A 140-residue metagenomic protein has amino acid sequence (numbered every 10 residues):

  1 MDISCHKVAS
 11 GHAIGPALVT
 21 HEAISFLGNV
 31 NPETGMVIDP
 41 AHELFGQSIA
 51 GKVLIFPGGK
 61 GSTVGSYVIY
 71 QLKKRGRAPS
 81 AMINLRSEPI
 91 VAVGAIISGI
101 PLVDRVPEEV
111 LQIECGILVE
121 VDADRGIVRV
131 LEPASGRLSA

Functional and structural regions predicted by a protein language model:
D2-A13, L18-R129, A134: Feature captures the catalytic cores and cofactor-binding loops of soluble hydro-lyases/lyases that act on carboxylate
S135-A140: Short, charged/polar, Gly/Pro-enriched secondary-structure boundary elements
